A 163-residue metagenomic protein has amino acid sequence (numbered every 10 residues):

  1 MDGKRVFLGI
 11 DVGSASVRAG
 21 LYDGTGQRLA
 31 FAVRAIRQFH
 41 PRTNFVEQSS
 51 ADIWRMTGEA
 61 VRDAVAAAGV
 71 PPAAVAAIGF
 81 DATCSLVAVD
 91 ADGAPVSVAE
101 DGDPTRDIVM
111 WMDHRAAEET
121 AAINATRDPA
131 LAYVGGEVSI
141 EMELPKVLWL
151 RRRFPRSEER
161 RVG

Functional and structural regions predicted by a protein language model:
M1-V96: N-terminal glycine/serine-rich phosphate-binding loop of ATP-dependent small-molecule kinases, especially carbohydrate
R62-G163: Glycine-rich phosphate-binding/catalytic subdomain of phosphoryl-transfer and nucleotide/sugar-phosphate-processing
